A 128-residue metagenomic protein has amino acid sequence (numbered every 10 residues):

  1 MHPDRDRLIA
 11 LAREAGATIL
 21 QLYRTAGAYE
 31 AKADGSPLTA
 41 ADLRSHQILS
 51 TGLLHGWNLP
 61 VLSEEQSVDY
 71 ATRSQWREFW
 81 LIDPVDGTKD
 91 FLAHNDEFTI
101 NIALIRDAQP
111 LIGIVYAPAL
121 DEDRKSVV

Functional and structural regions predicted by a protein language model:
M1-V85: N-terminal subdomain of lithium-sensitive/metallo-dependent phosphomonoesterases centered on the IMPase/IPPase/PAP
S67, K125-V128: Intrinsically disordered, low-complexity segments enriched in glycine/proline and serine/threonine
R73-S126: DPxDG-like acidic metal-binding loop motif
